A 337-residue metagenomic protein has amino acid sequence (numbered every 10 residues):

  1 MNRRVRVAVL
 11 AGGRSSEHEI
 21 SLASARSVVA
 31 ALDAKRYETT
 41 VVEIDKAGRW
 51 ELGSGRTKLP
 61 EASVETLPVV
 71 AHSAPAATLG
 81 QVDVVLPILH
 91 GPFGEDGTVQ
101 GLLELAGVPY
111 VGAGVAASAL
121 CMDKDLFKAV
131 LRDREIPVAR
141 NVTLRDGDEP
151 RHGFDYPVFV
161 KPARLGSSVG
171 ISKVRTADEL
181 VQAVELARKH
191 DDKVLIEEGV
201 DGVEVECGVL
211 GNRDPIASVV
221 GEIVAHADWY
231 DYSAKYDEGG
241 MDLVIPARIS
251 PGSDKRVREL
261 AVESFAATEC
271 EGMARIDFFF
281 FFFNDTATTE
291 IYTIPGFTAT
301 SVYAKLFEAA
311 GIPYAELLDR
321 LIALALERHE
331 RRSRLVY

Functional and structural regions predicted by a protein language model:
M1-A11, A23, L79, S118-V203: Active-site nucleotide/adenylate-binding loops and adjacent lid/helix of ATP-dependent enzymes
M1-V111, V115-A116, L120-M122, L126 (+4 more regions): ATP-binding N-terminal substructure of ATP-dependent carboxylate-amine bond-forming enzymes
N2-V5, A11-R14, A34, S250-Y337: ATP-dependent carboxylate activation and anion-phosphoryl transfer catalytic cores that bind Mg-ATP to form
T39, P109-Y110, V138, V158 (+1 more regions): Hydrophobic beta-strand scaffold residues
T40-V42, V194, E198, V205 (+1 more regions): A short glycine-rich, hydrophobically flanked beta-strand micro-motif that places a catalytic Asp/Glu for divalent metal
L144, I171-T176, V209-N212, F281 (+2 more regions): Short beta-strand-to-turn element immediately C-terminal to the catalytic PLP-Schiff-base lysine in fold type I
R175-E259, D285-A287: Phosphate-binding site of ATP-dependent enzymes
